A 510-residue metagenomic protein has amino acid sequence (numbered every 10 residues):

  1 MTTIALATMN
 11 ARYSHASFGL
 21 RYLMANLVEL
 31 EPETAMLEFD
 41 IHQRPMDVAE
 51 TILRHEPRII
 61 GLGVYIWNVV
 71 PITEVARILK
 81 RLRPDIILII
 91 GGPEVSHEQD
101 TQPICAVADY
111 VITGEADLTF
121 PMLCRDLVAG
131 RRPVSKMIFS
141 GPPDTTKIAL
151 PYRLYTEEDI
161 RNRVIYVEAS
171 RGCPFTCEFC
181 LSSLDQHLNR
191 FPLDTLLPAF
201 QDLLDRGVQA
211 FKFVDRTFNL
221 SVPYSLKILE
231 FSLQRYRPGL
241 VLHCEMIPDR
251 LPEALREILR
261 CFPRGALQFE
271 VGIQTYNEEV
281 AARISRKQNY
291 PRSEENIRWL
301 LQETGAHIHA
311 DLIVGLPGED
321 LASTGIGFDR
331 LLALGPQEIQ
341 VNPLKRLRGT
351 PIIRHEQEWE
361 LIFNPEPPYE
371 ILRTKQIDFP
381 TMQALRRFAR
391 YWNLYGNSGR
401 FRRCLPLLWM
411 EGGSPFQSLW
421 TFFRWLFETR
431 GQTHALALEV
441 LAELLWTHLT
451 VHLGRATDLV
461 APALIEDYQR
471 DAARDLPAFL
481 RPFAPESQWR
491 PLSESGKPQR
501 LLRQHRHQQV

Functional and structural regions predicted by a protein language model:
M1-R206: Acidic, low-complexity intrinsically disordered segments
T2, P57, V222, Q234-Y236 (+2 more regions): A structural motif corresponding to the C-terminal lobe/cap of the Radical SAM core domain
T2-M9, V28-E29, R58, R387-V510: Radical SAM enzyme core and accessory elements
L6, L62, I90, T113 (+4 more regions): Conserved beta-strand positions
F18, C124-R125, I148, S225-L226 (+2 more regions): Short aromatic-enriched loop/helix-cap "lid" or pocket-rim segments at secondary-structure transitions that line
L23, V48-T51, P71, V75-L79 (+7 more regions): A general structural detector for well-ordered alpha-helical segments in enzyme core domains, enriched
N26-L30, I78-L82, A106-V107, D126 (+7 more regions): Alpha-helical structural signal in soluble globular domains
T146-A306: Radical SAM [4Fe-4S] cluster-binding motif and immediate context
